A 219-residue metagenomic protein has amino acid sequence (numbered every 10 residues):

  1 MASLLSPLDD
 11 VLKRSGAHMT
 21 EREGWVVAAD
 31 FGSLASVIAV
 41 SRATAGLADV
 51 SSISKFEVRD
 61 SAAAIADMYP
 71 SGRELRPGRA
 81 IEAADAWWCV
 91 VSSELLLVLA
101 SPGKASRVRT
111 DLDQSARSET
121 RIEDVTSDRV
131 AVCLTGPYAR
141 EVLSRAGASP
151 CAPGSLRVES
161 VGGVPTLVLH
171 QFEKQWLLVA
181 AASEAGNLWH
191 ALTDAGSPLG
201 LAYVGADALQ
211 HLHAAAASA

Functional and structural regions predicted by a protein language model:
M1-A219: Basic, glycine/lysine-rich polyanion-binding surfaces/domains
